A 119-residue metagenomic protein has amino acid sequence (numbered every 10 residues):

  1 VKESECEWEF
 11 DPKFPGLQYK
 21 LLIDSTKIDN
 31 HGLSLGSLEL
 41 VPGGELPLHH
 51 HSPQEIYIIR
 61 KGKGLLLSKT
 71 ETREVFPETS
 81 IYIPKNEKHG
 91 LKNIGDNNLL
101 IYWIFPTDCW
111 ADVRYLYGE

Functional and structural regions predicted by a protein language model:
V1-G32, R114-E119: A short, N-terminal "cap"/entry segment at the start of jelly-roll beta-barrel domains of the cupin/DSBH fold
S37-V41, H50-S68, I104: Short, conserved beta-strand element in jelly-roll/cupin
L38, I56, Y82, N97-V113: A short hydrophobic beta-strand segment most commonly corresponding to one strand of the jelly-roll/cupin
G44: Phosphate-centric recognition/catalysis
P47-L48, L66-L67, I83, H89-G95: Short beta-strand His + acidic residue motifs that chelate non-heme Fe in jelly-roll/DSBH and cupin folds
I56, K63-L65, T72, K88 (+1 more regions): Structural motif
T70-K85: Short acidic-glycine-tyrosine-enriched beta hairpin
